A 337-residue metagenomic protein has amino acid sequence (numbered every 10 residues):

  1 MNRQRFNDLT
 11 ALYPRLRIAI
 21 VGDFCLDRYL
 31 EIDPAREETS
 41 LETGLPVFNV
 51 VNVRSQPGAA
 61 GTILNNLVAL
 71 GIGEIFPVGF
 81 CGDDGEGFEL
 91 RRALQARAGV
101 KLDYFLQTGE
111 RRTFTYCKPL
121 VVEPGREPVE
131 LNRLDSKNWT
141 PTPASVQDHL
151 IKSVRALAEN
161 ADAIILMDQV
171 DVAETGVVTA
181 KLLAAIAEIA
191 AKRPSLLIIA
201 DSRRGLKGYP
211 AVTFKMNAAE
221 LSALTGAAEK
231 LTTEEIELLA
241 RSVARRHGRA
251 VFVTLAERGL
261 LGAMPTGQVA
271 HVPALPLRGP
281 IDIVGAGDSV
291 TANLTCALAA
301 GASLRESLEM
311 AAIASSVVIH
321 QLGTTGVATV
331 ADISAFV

Functional and structural regions predicted by a protein language model:
M1-E38, E42, N49-I281, A300-L304 (+2 more regions): Ribokinase/PfkB-type carbohydrate-kinase core domain
P276-L294: Short glycine/threonine-rich catalytic loop with a Thr-x-Gly-x-Asp
S289-A297, G301, A314-Q321: Solvent-exposed, amphipathic alpha-helical segments
